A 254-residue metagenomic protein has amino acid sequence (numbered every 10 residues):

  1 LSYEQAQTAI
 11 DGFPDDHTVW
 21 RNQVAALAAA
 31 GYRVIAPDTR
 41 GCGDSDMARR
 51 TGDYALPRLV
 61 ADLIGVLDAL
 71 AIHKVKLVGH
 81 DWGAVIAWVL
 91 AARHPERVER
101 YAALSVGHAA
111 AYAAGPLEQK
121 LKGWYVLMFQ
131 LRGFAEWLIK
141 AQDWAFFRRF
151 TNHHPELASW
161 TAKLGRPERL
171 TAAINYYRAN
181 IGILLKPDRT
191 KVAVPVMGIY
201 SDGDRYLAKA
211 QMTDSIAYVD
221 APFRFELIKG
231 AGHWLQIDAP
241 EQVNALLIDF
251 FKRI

Functional and structural regions predicted by a protein language model:
S2-A6, C42-V78, W82-L227, Q236 (+2 more regions): Flexible "cap/lid" subdomain of the alpha/beta-hydrolase fold that forms the substrate-access gate
Q7-D46: Conserved HGGG/HGGXW glycine-rich cap/lid loop of the alpha/beta-hydrolase fold
D16-H17, V85, A231-G232: A short, glycine- and basic residue-enriched loop/turn that sits immediately adjacent to a domain's principal
N22, D53, A245: DNA-binding alpha-helical recognition surfaces that contact promoter or target DNA
A231-P240, N244: Catalytic histidine-centered segment of alpha/beta-hydrolase-like enzymes
